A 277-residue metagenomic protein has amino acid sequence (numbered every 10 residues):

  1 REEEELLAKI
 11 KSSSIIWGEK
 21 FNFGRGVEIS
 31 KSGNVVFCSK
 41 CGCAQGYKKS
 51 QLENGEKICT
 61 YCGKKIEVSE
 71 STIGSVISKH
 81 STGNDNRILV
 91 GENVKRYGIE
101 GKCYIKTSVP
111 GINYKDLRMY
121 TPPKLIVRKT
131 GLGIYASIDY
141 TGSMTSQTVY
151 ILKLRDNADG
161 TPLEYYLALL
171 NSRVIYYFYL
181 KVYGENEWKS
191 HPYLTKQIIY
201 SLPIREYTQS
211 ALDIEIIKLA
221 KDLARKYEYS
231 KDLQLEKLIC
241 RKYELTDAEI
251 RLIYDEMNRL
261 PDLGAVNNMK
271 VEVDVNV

Functional and structural regions predicted by a protein language model:
R1-A211: Polybasic, glycine- and aromatic-enriched phosphate-binding surface used to engage nucleic acids
R1-R25, G55-K65, E92, I204-V277: Non-catalytic DNA-recognition/assembly elements of restriction-modification systems
